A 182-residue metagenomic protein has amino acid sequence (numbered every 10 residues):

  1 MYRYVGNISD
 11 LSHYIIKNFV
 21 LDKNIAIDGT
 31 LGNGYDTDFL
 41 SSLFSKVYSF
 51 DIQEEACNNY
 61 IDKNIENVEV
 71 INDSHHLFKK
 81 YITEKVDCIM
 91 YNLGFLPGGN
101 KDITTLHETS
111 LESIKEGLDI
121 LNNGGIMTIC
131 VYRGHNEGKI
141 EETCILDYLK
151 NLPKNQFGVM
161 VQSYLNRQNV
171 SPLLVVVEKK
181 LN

Functional and structural regions predicted by a protein language model:
M1-N24, Y35: S-adenosyl-L-methionine
T30, I120, G124-V131: Conserved beta-strand signature within the Rossmann-like core of class I S-adenosyl-L-methionine
N33-S45: Conserved SAM-binding loop of SAM-dependent methyltransferases across substrates and taxa, primarily the Class I
K46-D51: Conserved SAM-binding motif I beta-strand of class I
E55-T83: S-adenosyl-L-methionine
G94-S113: Mobile active-site "lid"/loop adjacent to the S-adenosyl-L-methionine
T109-N123: A short glycine-rich, Lys/Arg-flanked "PGG" loop and its adjoining helix->strand segment in the class I
G138-N182: Class I S-adenosyl-L-methionine
